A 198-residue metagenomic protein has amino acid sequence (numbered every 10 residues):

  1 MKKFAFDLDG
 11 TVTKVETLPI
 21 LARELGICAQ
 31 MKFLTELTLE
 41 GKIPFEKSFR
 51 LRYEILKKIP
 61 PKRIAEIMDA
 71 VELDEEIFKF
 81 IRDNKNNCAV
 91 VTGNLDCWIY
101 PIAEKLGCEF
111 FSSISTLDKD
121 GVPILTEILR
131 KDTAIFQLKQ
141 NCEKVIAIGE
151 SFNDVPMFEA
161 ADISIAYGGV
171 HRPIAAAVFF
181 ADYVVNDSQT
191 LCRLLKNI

Functional and structural regions predicted by a protein language model:
M1-K2, I148: Short loop/turn microsegments at loop-to-beta-strand junctions
K2-I114, D118: Alpha-helical substrate-recognition element adjacent to the catalytic core
E75-I198: C-terminal cap/substrate-recognition subdomain and adjoining C-terminal extension of metal-dependent phosphatase-like
